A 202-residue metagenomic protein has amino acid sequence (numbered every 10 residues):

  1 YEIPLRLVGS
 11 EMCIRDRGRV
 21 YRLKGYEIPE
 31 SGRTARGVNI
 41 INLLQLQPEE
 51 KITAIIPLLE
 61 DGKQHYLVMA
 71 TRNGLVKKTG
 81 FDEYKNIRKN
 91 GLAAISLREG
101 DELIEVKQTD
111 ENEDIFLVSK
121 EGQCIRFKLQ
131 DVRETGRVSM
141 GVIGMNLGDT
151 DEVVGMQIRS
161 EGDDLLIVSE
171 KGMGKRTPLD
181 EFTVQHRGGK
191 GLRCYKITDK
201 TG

Functional and structural regions predicted by a protein language model:
Y1-G9, I14: Single conserved hydrophobic/aromatic residue that forms the stacking wall/gate of nucleotide- or nucleobase-binding
I3, R36-N42, D131, V138: Glycine-rich, flexible loop/turn motifs
S10, R19-K51: Phosphate-backbone binding interfaces of nucleic-acid-interacting proteins
E11-I14, V20-K24, Y66, D114: S1/OB-fold single-stranded RNA-binding interface
I14-D16, L23-G25, P29-E30, T79-G80 (+2 more regions): Non-catalytic interaction modules of co-chaperones and other macromolecular assembly/maintenance factors
I52-G202: Conserved structured catalytic cores and adjacent interaction surfaces of nucleotide-binding/hydrolyzing enzymes
